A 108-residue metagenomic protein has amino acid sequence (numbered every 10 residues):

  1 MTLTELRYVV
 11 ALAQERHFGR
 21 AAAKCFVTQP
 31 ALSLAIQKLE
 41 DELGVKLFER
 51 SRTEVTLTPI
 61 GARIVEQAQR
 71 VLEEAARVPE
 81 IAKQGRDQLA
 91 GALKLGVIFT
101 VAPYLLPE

Functional and structural regions predicted by a protein language model:
M1-A35, E49-T56, I64-Q67: N-terminal short secondary-structure element
F18, V45-F48, T53-V55, G85 (+2 more regions): Flexible, nucleotide-binding loop/lid elements of kinase catalytic cores
Q29-P30, L34, E80, Q84-E108: N-terminal winged-helix
E40-L57, A62, P79: A short LG(V/I)-centered, amphipathic sequence patch enriched for acidic residue(s) preceding the LG motif
E42-L43, I64-R86: Alpha-helical linker/hinge and terminal dimerization helices associated with HTH transcriptional regulators
